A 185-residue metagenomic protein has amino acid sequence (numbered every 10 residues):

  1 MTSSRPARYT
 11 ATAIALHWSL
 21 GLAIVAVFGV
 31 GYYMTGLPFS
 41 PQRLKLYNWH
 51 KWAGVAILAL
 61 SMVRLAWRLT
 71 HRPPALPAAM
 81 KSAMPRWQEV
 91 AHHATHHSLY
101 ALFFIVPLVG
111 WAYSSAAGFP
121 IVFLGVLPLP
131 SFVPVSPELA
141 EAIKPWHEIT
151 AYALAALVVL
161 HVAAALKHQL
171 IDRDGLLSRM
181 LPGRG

Functional and structural regions predicted by a protein language model:
M1-G185: Membrane-embedded alpha-helical bundles that constitute the cytochrome b-like, heme-associated redox core of multi-pass
